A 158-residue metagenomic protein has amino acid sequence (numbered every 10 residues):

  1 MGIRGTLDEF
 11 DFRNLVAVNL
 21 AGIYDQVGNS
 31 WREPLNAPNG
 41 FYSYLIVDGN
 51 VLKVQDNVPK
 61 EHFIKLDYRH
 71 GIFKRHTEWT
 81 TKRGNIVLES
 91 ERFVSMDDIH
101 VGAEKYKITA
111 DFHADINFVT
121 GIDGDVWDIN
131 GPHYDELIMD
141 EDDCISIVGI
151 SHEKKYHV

Functional and structural regions predicted by a protein language model:
M1-V158: Beta-sandwich/jelly-roll carbohydrate-recognition scaffolds of carbohydrate-active enzymes
